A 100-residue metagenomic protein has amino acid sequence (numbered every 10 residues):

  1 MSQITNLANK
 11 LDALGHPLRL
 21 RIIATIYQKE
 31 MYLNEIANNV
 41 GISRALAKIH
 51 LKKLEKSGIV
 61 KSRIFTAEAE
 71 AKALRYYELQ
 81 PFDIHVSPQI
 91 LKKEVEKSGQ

Functional and structural regions predicted by a protein language model:
M1-L11: Short, Lys/Arg-enriched N-terminal segment that forms or immediately precedes the first helix of a structured domain
D12-L18: Short helix-coil-helix linker/hinge
P17, Q28-Y32: Short capping segments at the starts of secondary-structure elements
I22, E35-N39, L54: A short acidic, leucine-rich amphipathic alpha-helix
L33-N34, A45: Residues within helix-turn-helix
K56-A71: Beta-hairpin "wing" of winged helix-turn-helix
E68-Q100: Conserved segment of winged-helix/HTH DNA-binding domains
